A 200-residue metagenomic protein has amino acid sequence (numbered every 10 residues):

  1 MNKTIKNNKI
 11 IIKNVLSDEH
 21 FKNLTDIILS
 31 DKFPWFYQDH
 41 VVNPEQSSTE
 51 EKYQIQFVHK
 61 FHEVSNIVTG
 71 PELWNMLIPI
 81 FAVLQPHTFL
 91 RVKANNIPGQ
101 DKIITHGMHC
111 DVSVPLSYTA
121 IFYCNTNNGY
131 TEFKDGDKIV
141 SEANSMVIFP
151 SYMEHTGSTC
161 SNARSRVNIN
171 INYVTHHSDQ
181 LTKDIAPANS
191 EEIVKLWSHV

Functional and structural regions predicted by a protein language model:
M1-H87, P187-V200: Non-heme Fe(II)/2-oxoglutarate
L16-D18, I97-D101, T126-N128, Y152-H155 (+1 more regions): Short, solvent-exposed loop/turn segments at secondary-structure junctions
W74-Y118: Internal catalytic-core helix/loop-beta-alpha segment that presents or stabilizes conserved functional determinants
I103-M108, P115, Y123-E142, L181-D184: A short beta-strand-loop-beta hairpin characteristic of the jelly-roll/cupin
G107-H109, E154-N162: Short beta-strand His + acidic residue motifs that chelate non-heme Fe in jelly-roll/DSBH and cupin folds
A120-F122, A163-D179: A short hydrophobic beta-strand segment most commonly corresponding to one strand of the jelly-roll/cupin
I139-T156: Conserved metal-binding segment of the jelly-roll/cupin
